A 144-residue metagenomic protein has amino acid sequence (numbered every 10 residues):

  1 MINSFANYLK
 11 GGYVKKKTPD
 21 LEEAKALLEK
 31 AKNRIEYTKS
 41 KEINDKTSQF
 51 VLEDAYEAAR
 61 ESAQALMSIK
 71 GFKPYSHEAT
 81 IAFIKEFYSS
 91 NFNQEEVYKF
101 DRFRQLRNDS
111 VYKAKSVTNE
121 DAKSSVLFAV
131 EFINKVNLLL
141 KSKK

Functional and structural regions predicted by a protein language model:
M1-K144: Terminal alpha-helical segments
